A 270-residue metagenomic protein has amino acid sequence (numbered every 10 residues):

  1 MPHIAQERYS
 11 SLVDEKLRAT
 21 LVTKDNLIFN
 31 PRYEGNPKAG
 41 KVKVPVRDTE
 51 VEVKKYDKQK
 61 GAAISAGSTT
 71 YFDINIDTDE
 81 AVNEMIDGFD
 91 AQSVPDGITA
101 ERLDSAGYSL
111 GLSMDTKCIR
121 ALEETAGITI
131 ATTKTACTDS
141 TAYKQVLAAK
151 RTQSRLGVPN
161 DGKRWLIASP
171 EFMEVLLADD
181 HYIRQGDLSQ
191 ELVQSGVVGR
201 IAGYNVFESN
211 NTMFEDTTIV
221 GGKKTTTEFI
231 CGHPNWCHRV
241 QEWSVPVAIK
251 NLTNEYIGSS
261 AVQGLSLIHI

Functional and structural regions predicted by a protein language model:
P2-E52, T70-I76, N83, S93 (+2 more regions): Sequence/fold signature of self-assembling virion shell proteins
Y9, V13-R18, C118-L122, V146-A149 (+1 more regions): Generic structural signal of hydrophobic/aromatic residues within well-ordered alpha-helices of folded domains
P37, S65-G67, D77, T99 (+1 more regions): Generic structural signal for well-ordered secondary structure
T49, A63, T70-D96, A149-D180: Structured, hydrophobic secondary-structure cores that serve as assembly/anchoring elements
K58-I64: Short Gly/aromatic-enriched secondary-structure transition segments
F89-V158: Alpha-helical scaffold segments that mediate packing/assembly in large oligomeric complexes
G127-V197: Extended, solvent-exposed, turn-rich assembly/linker loops in the middle of proteins
